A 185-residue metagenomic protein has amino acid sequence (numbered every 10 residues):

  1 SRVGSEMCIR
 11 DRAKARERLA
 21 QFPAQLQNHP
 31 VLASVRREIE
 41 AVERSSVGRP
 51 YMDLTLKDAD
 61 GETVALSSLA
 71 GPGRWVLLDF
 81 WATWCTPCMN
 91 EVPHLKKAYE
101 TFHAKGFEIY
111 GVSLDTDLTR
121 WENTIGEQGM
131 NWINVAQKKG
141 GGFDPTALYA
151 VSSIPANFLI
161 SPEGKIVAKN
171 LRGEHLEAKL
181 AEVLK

Functional and structural regions predicted by a protein language model:
V3-I9: Short, small-residue-biased leader/transition segments that mark boundaries at the very start of proteins
Q25-L32: Short solvent-exposed coil/turn linkers within tandem alpha-helical repeat scaffolds
A41-Y51: Alpha-helical linker/edge segments of TPR/alpha-solenoid repeat scaffolds and analogous pre-/post-domain helices
T55-V76: A short beta-strand-turn-helix
G73-R74, D79-C85, L114: Aromatic-flanked redox-active Cys/Sec active sites in thiol-based oxidoreductases, especially the WC-centered
F80-K97: Conserved redox-active cysteine motifs that mediate thiol-disulfide chemistry, especially di-cysteine Cys-X(1-2)-Cys
E100-I154: Conserved segment of the thioredoxin-like fold in thiol-based oxidoreductases
M130, Q137-V183: Thiol/disulfide oxidoreductase modules built on the thioredoxin-like
